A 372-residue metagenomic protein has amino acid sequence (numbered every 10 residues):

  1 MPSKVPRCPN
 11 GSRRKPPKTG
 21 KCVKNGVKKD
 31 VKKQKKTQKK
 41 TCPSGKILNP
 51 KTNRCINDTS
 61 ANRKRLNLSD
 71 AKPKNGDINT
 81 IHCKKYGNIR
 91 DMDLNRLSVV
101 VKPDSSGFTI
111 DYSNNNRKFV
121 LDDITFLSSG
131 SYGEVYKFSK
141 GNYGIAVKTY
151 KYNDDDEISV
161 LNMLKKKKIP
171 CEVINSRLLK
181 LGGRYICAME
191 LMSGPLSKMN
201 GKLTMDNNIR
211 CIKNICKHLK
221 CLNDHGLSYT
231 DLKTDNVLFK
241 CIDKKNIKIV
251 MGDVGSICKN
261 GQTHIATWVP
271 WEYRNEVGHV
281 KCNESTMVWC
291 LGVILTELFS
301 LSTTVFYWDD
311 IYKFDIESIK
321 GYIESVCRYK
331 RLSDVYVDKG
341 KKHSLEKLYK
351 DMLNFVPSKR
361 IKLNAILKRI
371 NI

Functional and structural regions predicted by a protein language model:
I78-F119: Juxta-kinase regulatory segment immediately upstream of eukaryotic protein kinase catalytic domains
S129-V160: ATP-binding glycine-rich loop module of kinase domains
I174-L203: Conserved structural core of kinase catalytic domains
N223-K240: Catalytic-loop of the protein kinase fold
D235, K240-W271: Activation segment/activation loop of eukaryotic-type protein kinase catalytic domains
G278-W289, V293-V337: Conserved C-lobe activation region of Hanks-type protein kinase-like domains
Y349, L353-I366: A conserved short helix/loop substructure at the end of the activation segment of eukaryotic-like protein kinase domains
